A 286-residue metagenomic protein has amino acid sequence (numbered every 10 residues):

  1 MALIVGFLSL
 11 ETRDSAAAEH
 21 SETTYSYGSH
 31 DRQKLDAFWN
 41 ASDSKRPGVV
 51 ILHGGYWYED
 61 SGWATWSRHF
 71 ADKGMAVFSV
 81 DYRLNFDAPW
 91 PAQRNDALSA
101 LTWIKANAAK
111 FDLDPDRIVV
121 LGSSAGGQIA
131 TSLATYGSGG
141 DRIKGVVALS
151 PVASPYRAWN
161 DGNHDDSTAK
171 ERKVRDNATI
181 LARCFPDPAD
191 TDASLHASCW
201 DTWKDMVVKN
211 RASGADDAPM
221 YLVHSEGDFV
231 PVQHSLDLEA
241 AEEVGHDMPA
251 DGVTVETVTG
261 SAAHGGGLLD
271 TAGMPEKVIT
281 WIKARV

Functional and structural regions predicted by a protein language model:
M1-D14: Secretory targeting and sorting signals
D14-V286: Alpha/beta-hydrolase superfamily serine-hydrolase fold, recognizing
